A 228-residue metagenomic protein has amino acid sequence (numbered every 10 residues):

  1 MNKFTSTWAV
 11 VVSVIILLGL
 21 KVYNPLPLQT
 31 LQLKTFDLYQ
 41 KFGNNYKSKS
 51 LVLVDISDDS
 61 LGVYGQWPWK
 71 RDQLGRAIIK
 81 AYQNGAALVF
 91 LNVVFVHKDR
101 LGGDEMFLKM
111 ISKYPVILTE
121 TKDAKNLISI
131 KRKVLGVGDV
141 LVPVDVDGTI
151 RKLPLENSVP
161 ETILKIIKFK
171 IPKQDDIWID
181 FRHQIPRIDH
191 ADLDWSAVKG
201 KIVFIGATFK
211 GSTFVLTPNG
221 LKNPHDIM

Functional and structural regions predicted by a protein language model:
N2-Q174, V198-M228: Non-transmembrane functional regions of envelope-associated proteins
I166-D194: Substrate-access "cap/lid" subdomains that shape and gate the entrance to catalytic or ligand-binding pockets
